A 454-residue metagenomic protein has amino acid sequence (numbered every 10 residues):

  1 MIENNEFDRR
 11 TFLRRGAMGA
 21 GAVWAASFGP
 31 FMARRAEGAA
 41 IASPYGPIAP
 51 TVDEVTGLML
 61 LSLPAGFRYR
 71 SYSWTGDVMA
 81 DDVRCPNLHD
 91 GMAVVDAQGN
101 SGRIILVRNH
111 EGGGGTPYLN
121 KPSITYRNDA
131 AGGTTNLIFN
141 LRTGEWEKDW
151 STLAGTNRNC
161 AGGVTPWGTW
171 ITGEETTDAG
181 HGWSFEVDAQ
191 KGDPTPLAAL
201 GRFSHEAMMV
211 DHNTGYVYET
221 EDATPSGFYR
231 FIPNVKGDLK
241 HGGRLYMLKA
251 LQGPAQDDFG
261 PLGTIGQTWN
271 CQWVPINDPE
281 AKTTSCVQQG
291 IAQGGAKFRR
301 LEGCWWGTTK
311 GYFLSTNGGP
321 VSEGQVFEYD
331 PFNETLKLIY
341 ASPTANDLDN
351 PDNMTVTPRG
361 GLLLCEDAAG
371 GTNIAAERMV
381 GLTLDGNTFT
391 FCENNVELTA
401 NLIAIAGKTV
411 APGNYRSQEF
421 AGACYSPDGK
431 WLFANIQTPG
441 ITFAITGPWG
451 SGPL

Functional and structural regions predicted by a protein language model:
M1-T11: N-terminal secretory signal peptides
S27-L63: C-terminal segment of N-terminal export signals and the immediately downstream linker at the start of the mature
R84-A93, I291-G303, N350-N353, A406-P427: Signature of short aromatic-glycine-proline-rich micro-motifs recurring in repeat-based ectodomains
L88, G132, N157-N159, S204 (+6 more regions): Beta-rich catalytic cores
G266-I339: Beta-propeller domains
K310, S315-T316, N346-E393: Loop/turn-rich, solvent-exposed surfaces of beta-rich toroidal or solenoidal domains
Y340-D352, G386-G422: Conserved blade-ending motifs and adjacent loop-strand segments that build the rim/top face of beta-propeller domains
E419-L454: Blade-level signature of beta-propeller repeat domains, shared across WD40, Kelch, NHL, RCC1 and BNR/Asp-box propellers
